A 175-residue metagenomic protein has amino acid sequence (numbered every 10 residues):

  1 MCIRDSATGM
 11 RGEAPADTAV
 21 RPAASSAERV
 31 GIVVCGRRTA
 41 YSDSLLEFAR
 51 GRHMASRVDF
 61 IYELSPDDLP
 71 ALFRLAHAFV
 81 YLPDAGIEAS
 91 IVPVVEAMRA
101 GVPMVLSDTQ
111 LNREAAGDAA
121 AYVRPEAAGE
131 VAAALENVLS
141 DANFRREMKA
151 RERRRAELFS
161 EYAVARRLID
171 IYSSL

Functional and structural regions predicted by a protein language model:
M1-S6: Conserved small/polar residues in nucleotide/adenosyl-binding loops
R29-L46: Glycosyltransferase donor-sugar binding loop
D43-L64: Nucleotide-activated donor-binding/catalytic signature segment of Leloir-type glycosyltransferases, i.e., the conserved
D59, S65-A76, R99, R113: Short acidic alpha-helix that forms the nucleotide-activated donor recognition element in Leloir-type transferases
R74-A89, V102-P103: Acidic donor-binding loop of glycosyltransferase active sites
A120-A128, N137-A142: Conserved acidic donor-binding segment of nucleotide-sugar-dependent glycosyltransferases
F144-L158, I169-D170: A short, well-ordered alpha-helix in the C-terminal region of glycosyltransferases
E161-L175: C-terminal alpha-helical cap of glycosyltransferases
